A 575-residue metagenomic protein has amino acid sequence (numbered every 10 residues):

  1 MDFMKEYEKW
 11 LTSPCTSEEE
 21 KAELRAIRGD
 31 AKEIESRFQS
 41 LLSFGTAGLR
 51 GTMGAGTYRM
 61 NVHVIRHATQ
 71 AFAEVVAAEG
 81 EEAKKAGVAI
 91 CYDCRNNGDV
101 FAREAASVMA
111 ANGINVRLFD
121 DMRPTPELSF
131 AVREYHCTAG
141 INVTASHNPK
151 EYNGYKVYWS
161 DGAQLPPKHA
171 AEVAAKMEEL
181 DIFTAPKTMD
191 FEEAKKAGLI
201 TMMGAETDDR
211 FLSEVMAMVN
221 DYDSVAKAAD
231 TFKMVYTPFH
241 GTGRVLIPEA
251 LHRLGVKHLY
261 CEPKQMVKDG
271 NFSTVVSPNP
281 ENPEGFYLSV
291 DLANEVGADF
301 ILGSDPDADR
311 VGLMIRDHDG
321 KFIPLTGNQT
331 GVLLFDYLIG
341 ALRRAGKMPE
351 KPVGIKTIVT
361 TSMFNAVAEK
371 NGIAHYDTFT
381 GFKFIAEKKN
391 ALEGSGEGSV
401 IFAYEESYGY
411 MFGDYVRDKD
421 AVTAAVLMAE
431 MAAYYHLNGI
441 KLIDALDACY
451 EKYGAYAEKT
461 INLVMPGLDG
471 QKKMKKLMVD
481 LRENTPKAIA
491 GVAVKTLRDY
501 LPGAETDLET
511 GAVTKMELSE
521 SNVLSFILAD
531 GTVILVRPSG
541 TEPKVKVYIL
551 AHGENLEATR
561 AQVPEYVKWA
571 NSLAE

Functional and structural regions predicted by a protein language model:
D2, Y7-A105, A194-M234, T242: An N-terminal, well-structured beta->alpha segment
C15, E33-L42, N153-G285, L292-A293: Gly/Ser/Thr-enriched, mixed-charge loops and adjacent short helices that form phosphate/oxyanion-binding elements
F38-Y58, A145-N148, P238-A250, P306 (+3 more regions): Conserved phosphate/anionic-ligand binding catalytic regions in large, soluble enzymes, centered on
A89-Y152, G255-G312: N-terminal small/polar loop signature for handling phosphorylated ligands or for N-terminal nucleophile
F101-M109, Y152-W159, D309-Q329, F364: Short Gly/Thr/Asp-enriched flexible loops that form oxyanion-binding sites at enzyme active sites
Y158-T188, N328-K351, K356-N365, A421 (+1 more regions): Glycine-rich phosphate-binding loop plus the immediately following alpha-helix
N294, A298-F300, K321-I323, A341-R537 (+3 more regions): Phosphate-binding and adjacent anionic-ligand microenvironments
